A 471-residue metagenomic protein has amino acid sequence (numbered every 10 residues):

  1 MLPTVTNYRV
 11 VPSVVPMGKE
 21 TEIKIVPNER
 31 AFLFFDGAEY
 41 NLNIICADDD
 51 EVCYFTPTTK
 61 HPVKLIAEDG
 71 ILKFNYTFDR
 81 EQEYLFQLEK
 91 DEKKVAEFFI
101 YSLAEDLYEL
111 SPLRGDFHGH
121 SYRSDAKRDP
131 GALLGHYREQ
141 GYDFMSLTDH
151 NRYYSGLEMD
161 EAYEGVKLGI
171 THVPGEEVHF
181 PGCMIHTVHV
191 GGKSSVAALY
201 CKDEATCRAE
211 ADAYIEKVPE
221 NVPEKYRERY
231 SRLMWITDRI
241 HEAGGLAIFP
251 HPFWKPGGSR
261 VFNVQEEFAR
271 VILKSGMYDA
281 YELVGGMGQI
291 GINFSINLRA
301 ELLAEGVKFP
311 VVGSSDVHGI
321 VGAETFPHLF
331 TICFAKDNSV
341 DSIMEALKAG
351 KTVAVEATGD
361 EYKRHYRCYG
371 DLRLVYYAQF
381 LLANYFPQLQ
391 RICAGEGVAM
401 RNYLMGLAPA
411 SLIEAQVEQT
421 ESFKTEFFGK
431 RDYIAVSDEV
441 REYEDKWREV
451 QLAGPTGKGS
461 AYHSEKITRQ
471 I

Functional and structural regions predicted by a protein language model:
M1-P112, P130, L134, G182-S195 (+1 more regions): Charged catalytic cores and adjacent phosphate/nucleic-acid-binding surfaces used for phosphate/nucleic-acid chemistry
Y84-F86, D91-F98, Y230-I240, P250-P252: A short, flexible N-terminal coil/short beta segment enriched in small residues
E105-L246, P250, E282-R299, V321 (+1 more regions): A metal-dependent hydrolase metal-coordination microenvironment
G175-E176, P250-P252, S315, K336: Fold-independent oxyanion-binding glycine-rich loops and adjacent beta-strand/coil segments at enzyme active sites
F249-S259: Active-site cradle of extracellular carbohydrate-active enzymes
